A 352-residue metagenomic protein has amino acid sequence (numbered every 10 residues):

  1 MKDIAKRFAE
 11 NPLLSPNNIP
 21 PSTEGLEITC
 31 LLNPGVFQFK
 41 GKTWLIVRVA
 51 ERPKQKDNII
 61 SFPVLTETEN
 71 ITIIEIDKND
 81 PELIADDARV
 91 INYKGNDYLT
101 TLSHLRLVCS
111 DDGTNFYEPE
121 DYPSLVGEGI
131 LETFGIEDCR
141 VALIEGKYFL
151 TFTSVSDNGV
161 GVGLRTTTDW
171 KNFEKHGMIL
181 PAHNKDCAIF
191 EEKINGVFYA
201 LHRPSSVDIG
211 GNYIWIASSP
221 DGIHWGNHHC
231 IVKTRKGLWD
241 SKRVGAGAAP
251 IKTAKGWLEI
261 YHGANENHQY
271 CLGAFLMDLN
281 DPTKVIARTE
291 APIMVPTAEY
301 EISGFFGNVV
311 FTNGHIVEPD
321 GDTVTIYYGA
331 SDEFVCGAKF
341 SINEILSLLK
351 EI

Functional and structural regions predicted by a protein language model:
M1-F134, A142-A188, E192-K242, I251-F305 (+1 more regions): Beta-rich carbohydrate-recognition and catalytic domains
C139: Active-site lining segments of carbohydrate-active enzymes
N313, V317: C-terminal substrate/ligand-recognition segments
